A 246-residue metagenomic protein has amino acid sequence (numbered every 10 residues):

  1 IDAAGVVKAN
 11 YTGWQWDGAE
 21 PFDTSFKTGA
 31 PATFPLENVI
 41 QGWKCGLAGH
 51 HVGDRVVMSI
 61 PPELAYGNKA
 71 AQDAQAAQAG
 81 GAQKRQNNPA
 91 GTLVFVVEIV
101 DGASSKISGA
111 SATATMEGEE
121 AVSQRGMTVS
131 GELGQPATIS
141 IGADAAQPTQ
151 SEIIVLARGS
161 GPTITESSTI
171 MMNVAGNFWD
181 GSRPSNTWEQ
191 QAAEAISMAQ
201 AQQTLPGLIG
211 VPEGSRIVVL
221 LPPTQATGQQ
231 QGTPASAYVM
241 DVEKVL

Functional and structural regions predicted by a protein language model:
I1-L246: Cross-family detector of peptidyl-prolyl cis-trans isomerase
